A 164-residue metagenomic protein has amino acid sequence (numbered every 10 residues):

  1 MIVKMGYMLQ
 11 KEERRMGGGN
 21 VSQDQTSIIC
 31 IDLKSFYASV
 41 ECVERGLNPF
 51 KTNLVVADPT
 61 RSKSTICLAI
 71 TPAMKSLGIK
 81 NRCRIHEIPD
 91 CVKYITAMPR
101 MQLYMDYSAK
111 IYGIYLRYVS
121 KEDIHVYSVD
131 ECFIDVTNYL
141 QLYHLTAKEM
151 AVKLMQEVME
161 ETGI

Functional and structural regions predicted by a protein language model:
I2-L140, T146-K148, V152-T162: Residues that scaffold, gate, or flank divalent-cation-dependent active/transport sites
